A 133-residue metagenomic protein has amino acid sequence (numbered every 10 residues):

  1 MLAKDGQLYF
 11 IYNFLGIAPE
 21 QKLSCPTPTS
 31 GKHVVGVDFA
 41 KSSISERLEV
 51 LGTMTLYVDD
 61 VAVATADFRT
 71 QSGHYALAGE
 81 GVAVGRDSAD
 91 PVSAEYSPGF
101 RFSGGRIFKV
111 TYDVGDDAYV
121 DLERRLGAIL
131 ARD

Functional and structural regions predicted by a protein language model:
M1-D133: Extracellular glycan-associated modules
